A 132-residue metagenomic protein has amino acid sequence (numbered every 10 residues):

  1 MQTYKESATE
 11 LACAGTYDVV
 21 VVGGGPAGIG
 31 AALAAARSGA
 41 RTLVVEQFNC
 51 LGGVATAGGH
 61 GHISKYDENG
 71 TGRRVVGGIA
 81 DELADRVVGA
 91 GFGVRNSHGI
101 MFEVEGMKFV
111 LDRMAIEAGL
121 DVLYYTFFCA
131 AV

Functional and structural regions predicted by a protein language model:
M1-L11: Extended, non-globular alpha-helical segments
L11-A27, L43: Beta1/beta-strand and adjacent pyrophosphate-binding region of the FAD-binding site in flavoprotein oxidoreductases
A14-T16, A34, A40-R41, Q47-A130: Conserved N-terminal/central alpha/beta ligand/cofactor-binding core
A27, A31-A36: Small-residue (primarily alanine) positions within well-ordered alpha-helices, especially packing/interaction faces
